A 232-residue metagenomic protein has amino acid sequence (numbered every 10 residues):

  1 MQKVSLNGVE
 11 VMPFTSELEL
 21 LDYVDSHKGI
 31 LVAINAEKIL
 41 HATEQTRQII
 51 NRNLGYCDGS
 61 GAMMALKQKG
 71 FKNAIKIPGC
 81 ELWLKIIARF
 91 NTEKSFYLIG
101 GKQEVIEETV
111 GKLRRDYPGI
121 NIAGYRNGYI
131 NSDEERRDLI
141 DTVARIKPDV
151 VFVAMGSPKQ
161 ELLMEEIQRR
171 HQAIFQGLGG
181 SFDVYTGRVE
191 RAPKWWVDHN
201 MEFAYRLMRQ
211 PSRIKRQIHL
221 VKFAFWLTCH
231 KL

Functional and structural regions predicted by a protein language model:
M1-I75, E81: N-terminal nucleotide/polyanion-binding subdomain common to many enzyme families
L40-A42, I106-E107, K159-M164: Short, well-ordered alpha-helical microsegments
G55-C57, A74-K76, G119-Y125, H171-G179: Short hydrophobic/aromatic-enriched beta-strand-loop microsegments
A62-M64, K159, S181-T186: Short gly/pro/ser/thr-enriched loop/turn and capping motifs at secondary-structure boundaries
M63-Q68, R191-L232: A transmembrane-helix-recognition feature enriched in membrane-embedded lipid enzymes and envelope glyco-/phospholipid
M63-T142, I146: Conserved beta-alpha
N127-N131, A173-R209: Short, flexible loop segments at boundaries between secondary-structure elements
V143, K147-S157: Proline-aspartate-enriched helix->loop->beta-strand connector
